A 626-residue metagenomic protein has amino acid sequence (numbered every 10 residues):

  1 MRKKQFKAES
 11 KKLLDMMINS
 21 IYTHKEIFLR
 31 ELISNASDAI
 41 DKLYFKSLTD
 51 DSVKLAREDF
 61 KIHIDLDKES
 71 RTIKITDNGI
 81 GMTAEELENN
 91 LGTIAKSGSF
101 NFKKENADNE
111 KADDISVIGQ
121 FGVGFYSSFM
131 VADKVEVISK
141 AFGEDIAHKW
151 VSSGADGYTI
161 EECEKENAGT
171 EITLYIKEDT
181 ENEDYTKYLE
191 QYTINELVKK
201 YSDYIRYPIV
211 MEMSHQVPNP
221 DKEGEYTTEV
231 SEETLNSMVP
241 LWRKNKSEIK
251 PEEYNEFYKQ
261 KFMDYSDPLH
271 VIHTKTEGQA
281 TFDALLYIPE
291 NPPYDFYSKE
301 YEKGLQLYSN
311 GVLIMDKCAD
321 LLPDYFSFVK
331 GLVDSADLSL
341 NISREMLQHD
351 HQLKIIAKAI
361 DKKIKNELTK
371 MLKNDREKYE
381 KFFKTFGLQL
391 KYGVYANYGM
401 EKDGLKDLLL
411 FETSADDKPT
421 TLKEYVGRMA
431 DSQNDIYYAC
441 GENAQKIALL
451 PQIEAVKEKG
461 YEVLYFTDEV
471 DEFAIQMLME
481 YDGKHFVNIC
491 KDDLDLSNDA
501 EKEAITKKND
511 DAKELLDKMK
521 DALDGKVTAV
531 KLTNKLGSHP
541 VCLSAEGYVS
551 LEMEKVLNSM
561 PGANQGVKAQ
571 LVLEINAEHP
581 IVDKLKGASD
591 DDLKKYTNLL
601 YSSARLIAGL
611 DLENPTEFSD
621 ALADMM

Functional and structural regions predicted by a protein language model:
M1-Y188, E196, A430: GHKL (Bergerat-fold) ATPase N-terminal catalytic module, capturing the glycine-rich phosphate-binding loop and acidic
V117, V135-G157, K177-K187, Y192-M626: GHKL/Bergerat-fold ATPase module in large chromosome/replication-associated machines
